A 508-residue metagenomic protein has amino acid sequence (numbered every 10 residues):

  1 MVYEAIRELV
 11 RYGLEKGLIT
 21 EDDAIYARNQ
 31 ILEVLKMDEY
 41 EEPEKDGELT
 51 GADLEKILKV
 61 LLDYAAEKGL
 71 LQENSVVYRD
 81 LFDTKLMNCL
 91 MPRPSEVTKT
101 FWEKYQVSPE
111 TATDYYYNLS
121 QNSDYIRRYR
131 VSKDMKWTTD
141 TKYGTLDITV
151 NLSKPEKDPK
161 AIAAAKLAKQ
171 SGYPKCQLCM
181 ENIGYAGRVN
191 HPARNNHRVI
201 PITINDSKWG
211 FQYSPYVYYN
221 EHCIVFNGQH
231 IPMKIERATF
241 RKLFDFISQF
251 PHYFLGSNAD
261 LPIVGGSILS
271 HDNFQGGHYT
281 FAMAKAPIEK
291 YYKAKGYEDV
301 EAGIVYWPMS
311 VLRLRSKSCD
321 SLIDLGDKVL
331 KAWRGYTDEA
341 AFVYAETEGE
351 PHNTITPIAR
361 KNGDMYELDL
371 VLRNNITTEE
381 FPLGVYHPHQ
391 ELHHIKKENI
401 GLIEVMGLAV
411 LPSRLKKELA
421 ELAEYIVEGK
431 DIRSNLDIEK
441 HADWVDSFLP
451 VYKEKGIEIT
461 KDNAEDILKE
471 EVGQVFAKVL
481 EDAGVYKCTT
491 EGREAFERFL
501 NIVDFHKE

Functional and structural regions predicted by a protein language model:
M1-V225, Q229-P232, P308, L322-G326 (+2 more regions): Active-site microenvironments that recognize anionic phosphate/pyrophosphate groups
N196-R198, H230-L255: Helical scaffold of the NTase/Pol beta-like nucleotidyltransferase catalytic core
F211, L255, D272-F274: Hydrophobic faces of well-ordered beta-strands that scaffold small-molecule active sites in alpha/beta enzyme cores
E221-N227, G265-F281, D369-V371: Histidine-centered divalent-metal-coordination microenvironment in nucleic-acid enzymes
A238, I247-S267, G276-T337: Catalytic or ion-translocation cores adjacent to nucleophile or general acid/base/metal-coordination motifs in diverse
P262-S270, E348-T354: Beta-rich nucleic-acid/ligand-interaction surfaces
